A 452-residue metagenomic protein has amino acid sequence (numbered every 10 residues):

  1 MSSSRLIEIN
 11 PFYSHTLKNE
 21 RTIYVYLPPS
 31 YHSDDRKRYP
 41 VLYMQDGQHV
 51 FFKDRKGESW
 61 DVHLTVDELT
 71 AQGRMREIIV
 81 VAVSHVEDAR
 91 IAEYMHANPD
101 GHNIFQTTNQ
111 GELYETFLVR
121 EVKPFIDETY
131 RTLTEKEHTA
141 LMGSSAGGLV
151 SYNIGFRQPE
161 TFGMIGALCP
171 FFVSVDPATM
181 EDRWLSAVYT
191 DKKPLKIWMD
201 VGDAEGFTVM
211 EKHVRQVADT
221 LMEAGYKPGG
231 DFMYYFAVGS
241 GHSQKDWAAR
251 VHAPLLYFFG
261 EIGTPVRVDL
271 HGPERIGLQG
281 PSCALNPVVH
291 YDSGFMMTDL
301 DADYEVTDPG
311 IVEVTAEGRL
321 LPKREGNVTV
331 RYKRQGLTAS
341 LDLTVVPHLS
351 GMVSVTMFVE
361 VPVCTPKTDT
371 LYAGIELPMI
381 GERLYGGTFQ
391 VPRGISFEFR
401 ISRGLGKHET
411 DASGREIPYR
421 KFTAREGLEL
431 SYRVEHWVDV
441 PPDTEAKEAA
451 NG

Functional and structural regions predicted by a protein language model:
M1-D269, C283-N286, S350-D369, G381-G386 (+1 more regions): Non-catalytic cap/lid and distal C-terminal segments of serine-dependent acyl enzymes
K18-T22, F295-M296, G336-S340: Short, mixed charged/polar active-site loops that provide acid/base catalysis or chelate metal/phosphate cofactors
P28-H32, D292, R319: Short beta-turn/strand-loop junction motif enriched in small, turn-promoting residues
D35-Y39, H290-A316: Short flexible loop/turn segments that cap and initiate beta-strands
F125, D292, E305-I311, Y372-P378 (+1 more regions): Change "in extracellular beta-sheet-rich domains … of secreted and cell-surface proteins" to "in beta-sheet-rich domains
Q216-E223, Y234-F236, H290-D292, A316-E317 (+2 more regions): Intrinsic N-terminal pre-sequences and regulatory tails
G272, L278-G280, E317, L321-N327 (+1 more regions): Insoluble glucan recognition modules
P281-G294, V330: Beta-strand-rich structural segments
